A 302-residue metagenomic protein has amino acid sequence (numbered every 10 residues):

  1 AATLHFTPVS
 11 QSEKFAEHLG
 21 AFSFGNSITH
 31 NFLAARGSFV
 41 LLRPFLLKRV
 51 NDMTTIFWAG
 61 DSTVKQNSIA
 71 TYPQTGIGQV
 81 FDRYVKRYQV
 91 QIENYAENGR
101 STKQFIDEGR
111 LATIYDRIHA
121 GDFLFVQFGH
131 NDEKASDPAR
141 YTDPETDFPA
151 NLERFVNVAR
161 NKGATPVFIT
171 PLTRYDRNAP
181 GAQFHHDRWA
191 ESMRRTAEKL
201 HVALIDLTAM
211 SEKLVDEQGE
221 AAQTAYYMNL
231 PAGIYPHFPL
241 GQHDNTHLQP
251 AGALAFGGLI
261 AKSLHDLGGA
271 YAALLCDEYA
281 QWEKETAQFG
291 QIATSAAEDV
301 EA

Functional and structural regions predicted by a protein language model:
A1-A2, A21, S38: Short, low-complexity intrinsically disordered segments enriched in A/P/G/S/L with frequent Arg, especially at protein
A1-S10, K14-E17: Extreme N-terminal basic, low-complexity initiation segments that serve as generic localization/processing leaders
H5, K14, N26-H30, S38-L41 (+1 more regions): Short, positively charged and aromatic/hydrophobic N-terminal segments
F32, F45-A96, A112-A120: Serine-esterase "nucleophile elbow" of acetyl-processing enzymes
T63, G99, T173: Short, glycine/serine-rich, charged loops/turns that create anion-binding and catalytic segments at active sites
S101-G109: Structural motif
R110-L254, G258-D277, E285-A302: Alpha-helical cap/lid subdomain in secreted, periplasmic, or secretory-pathway luminal O-acyl-processing enzymes
